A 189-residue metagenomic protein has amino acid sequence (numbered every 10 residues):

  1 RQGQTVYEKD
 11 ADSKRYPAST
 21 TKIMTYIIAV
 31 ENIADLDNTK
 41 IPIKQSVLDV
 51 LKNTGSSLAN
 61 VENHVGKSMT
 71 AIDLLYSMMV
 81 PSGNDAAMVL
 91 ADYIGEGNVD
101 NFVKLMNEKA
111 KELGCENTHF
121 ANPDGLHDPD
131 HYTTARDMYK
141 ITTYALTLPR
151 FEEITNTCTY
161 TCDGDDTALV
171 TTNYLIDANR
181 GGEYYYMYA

Functional and structural regions predicted by a protein language model:
R1-R136, A145-L146: Active-site-adjacent loops and short helices of periplasmic peptidoglycan-processing enzymes
C115-H119, H127-A189: Domain-terminus/edge residues, biased toward the C-terminal soluble/receptor-binding domains of extracytoplasmic
